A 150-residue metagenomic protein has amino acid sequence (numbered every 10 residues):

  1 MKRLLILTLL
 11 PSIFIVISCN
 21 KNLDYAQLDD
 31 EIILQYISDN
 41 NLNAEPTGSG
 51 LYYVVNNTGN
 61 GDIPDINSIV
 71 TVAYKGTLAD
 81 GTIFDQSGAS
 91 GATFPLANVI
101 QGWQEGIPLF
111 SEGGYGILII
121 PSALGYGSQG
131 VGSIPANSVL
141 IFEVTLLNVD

Functional and structural regions predicted by a protein language model:
L4-L9, C19-D150: Cross-family detector of peptidyl-prolyl cis-trans isomerase
